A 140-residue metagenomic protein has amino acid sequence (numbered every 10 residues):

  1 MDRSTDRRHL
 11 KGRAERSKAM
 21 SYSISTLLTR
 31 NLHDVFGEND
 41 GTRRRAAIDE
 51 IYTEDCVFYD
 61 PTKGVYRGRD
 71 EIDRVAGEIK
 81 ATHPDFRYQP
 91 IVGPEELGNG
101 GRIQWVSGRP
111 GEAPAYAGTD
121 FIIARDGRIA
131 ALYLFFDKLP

Functional and structural regions predicted by a protein language model:
R3-P140: C-terminal and inter-domain tail/linker signature
